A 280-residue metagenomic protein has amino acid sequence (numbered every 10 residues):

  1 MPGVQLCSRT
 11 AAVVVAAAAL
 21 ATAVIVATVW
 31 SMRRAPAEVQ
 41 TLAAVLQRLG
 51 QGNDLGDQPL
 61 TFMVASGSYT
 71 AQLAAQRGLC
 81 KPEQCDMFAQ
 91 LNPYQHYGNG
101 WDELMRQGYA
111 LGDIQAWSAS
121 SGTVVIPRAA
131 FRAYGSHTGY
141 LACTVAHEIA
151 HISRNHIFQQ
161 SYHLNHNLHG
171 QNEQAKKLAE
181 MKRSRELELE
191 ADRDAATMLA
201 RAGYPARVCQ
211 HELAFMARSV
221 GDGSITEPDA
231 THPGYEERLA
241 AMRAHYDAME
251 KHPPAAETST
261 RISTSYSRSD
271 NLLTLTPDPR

Functional and structural regions predicted by a protein language model:
M1-C7: N-terminal secretory signal peptides that target proteins for export/translocation
V13-A27: Hydrophobic membrane-insertion alpha-helices, especially the h-region of bacterial N-terminal signal peptides
T28-I149, S153-L164, T197, R201-A202 (+1 more regions): Peri-catalytic and regulatory segments of divalent metal-dependent proteins
R34, R183, A230-T231: Pocket-edge positions in alpha/beta enzyme catalytic cores
V125-I126, K176-L178, S224: Surface-exposed aromatic
H156-E180: Post-HEXXH active-site segment of zinc metalloproteases
E173-V220, G234: Metalloprotease/metallohydrolase-associated module, dominated by Zn2+-dependent proteases
V220-R280: Pan-zinc metallopeptidase signature
